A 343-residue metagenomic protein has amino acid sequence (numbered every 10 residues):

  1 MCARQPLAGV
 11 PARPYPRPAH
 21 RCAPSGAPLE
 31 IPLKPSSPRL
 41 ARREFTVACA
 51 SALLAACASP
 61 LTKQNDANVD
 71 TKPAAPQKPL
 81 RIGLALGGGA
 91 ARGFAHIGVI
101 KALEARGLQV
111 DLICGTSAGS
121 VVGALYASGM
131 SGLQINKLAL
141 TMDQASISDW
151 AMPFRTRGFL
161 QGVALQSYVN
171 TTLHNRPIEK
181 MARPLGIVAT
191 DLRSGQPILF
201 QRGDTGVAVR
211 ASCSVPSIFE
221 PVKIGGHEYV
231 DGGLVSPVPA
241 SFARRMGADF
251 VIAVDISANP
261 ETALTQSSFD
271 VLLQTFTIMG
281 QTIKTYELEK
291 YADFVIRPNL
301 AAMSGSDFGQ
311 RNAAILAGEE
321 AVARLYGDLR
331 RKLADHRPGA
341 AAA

Functional and structural regions predicted by a protein language model:
C2-A3, R17-C22, G26-I113, L125-A343: Patatin-like phospholipase
G115, G119: Gly/Ala-rich beta-loop-alpha elbow adjacent to hydrolase catalytic centers
